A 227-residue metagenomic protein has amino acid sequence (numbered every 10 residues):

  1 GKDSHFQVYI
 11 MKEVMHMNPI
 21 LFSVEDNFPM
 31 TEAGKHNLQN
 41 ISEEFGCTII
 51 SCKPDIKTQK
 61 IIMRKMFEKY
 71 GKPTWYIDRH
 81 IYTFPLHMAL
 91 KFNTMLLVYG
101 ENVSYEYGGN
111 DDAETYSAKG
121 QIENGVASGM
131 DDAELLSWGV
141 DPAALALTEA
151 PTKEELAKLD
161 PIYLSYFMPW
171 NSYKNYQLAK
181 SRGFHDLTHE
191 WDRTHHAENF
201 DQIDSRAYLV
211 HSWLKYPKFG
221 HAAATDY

Functional and structural regions predicted by a protein language model:
G1-K2, M17: Conserved small-residue-rich
D3-V8: Short glycine/serine/threonine-rich phosphate/pyrophosphate-binding segments that cradle anionic phosphate groups
Y9-Y227: Nucleotide-activated chemistry modules centered on ATP-dependent adenylation/adenylyltransferase
